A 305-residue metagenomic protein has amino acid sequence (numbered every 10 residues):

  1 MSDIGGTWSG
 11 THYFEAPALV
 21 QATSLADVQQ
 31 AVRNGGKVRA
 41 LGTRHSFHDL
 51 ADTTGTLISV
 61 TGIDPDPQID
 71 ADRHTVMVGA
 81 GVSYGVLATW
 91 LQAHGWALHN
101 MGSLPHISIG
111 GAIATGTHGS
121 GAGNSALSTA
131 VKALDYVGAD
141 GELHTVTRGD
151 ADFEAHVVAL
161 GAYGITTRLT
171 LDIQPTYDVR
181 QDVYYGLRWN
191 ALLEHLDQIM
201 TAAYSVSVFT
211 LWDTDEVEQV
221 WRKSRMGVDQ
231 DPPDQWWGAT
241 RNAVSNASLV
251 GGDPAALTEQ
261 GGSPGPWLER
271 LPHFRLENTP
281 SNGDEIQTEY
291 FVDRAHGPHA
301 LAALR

Functional and structural regions predicted by a protein language model:
M1-R305: Noncatalytic alpha-helical scaffold of FAD-dependent oxidoreductases
